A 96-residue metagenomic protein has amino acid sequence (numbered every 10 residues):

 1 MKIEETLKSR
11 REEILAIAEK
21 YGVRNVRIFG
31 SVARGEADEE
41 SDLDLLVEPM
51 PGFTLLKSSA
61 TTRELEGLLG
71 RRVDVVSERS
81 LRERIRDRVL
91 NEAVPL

Functional and structural regions predicted by a protein language model:
M1-K2, R10, P49-S80: Metal-dependent nucleotidyltransferase catalytic core
M1-V26: Helical scaffold of the NTase/Pol beta-like nucleotidyltransferase catalytic core
E12-L15, E19, F53, E66 (+1 more regions): Basic nucleic-acid-binding interfaces
G22-R24, E39-L43, L69-R71, E92: A generic structural signal for short beta-strands and their flanking turns/coil linkers
R27, D44-E48, V76, P95: Conserved beta-strand segments that form the floor/walls of ligand-binding pockets within enzyme and binding domains
G30, G35-T54: Catalytic metal-binding acidic patch
R84-R88: Conserved N-terminal glycine/acidic-rich loop preference
L90-L96: Short hydrophobic/aromatic patches at helix-to-coil boundaries
